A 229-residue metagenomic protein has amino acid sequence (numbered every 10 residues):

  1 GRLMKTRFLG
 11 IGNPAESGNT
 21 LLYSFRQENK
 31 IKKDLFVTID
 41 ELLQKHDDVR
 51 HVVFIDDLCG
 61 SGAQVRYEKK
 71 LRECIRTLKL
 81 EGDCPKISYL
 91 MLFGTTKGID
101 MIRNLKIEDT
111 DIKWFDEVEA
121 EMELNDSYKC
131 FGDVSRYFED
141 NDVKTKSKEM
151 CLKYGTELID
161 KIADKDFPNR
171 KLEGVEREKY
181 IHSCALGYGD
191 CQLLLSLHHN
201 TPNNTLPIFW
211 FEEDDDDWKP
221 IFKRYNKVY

Functional and structural regions predicted by a protein language model:
G1-V37: Glycine/proline-rich, flexible active-site/cofactor-binding loop segments that harbor closely spaced acidic
R2-T6, P14-G18, K69, E73-Y229: PRPP-dependent phosphoribosyltransferase catalytic core
T6-F8, R50-F54, I87: Generic beta-sheet signal
K32-T38, T110-F115: Short, surface-exposed acidic
L35-D48: Short acidic low-complexity segments
H46, E68-K69: Eukaryote-skewed repeat-based solenoidal scaffolds used as protein-protein interaction platforms, primarily
I55-Q64: Ser/Thr-glycine-rich phosphate-binding loops at phosphate-binding pockets of nucleotides, nucleotide cofactors
